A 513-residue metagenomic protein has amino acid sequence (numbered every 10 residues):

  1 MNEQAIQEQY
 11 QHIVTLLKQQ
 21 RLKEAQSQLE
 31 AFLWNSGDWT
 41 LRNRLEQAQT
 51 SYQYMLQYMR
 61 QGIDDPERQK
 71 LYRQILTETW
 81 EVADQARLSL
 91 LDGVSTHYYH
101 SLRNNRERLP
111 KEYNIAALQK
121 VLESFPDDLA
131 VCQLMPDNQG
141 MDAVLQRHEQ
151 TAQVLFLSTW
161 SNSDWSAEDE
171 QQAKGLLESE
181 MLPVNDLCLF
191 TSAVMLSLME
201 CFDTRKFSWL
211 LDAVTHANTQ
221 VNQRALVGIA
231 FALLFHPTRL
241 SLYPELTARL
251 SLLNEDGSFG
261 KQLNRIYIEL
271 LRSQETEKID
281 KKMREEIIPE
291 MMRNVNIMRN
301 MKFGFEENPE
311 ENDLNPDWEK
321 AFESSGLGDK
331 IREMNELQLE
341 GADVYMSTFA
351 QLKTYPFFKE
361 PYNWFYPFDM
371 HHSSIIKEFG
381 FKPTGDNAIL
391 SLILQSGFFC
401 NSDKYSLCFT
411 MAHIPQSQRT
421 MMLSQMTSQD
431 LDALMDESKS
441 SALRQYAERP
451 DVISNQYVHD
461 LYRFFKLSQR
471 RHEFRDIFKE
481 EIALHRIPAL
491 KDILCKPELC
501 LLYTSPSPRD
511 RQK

Functional and structural regions predicted by a protein language model:
M1-Q11: Generic start-of-chain signal for non-secretory N-termini
I6-E8, R21-S27, W34-L129, E149-Q153 (+3 more regions): Non-TPR docking regions that flank or precede TPR/alpha-solenoid scaffolds in eukaryotic proteins
I13, K174, M195, A230 (+1 more regions): Conserved small-residue packing positions in alpha-helical repeats and bundles
L17, L198-F202, C500-L501: Hydrophobic/aromatic side-chain positions at a characteristic register within alpha-helices of tetratricopeptide repeats
P136-L187, S192-R205: Alpha-helical solenoid scaffolds in large eukaryotic transport, assembly, and signaling factors
A173-M181, L189-E245, L252: Extended amphipathic alpha-helical scaffold segments
Y503-Q512: Conserved small/polar residues in nucleotide/adenosyl-binding loops
